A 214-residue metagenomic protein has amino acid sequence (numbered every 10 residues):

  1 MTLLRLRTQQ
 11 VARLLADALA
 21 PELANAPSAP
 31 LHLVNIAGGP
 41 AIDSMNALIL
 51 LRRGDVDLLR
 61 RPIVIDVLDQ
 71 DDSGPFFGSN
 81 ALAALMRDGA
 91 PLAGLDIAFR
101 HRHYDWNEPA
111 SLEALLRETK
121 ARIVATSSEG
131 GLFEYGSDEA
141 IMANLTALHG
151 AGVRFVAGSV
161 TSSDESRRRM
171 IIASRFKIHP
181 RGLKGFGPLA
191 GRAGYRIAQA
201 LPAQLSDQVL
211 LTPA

Functional and structural regions predicted by a protein language model:
M1-A29, G54: Class I SAM-dependent methyltransferase Rossmann-like catalytic core, especially the SAM/SAH-binding loop
A26-N46: Conserved class I S-adenosyl-L-methionine
P40-L59: Conserved SAM-binding loop of SAM-dependent methyltransferases across substrates and taxa, primarily the Class I
F76-A121: S-adenosyl-L-methionine
S111-L112, E134-G152: A short, conserved alpha-helix within the catalytic core of class I
A121-E139: A short SAM/SAH-binding and catalytic strip from SAM-dependent methyltransferases
G152-E165: Conserved beta-strand signature within the Rossmann-like core of class I S-adenosyl-L-methionine
F176-G194, A200: Short alpha-helix
